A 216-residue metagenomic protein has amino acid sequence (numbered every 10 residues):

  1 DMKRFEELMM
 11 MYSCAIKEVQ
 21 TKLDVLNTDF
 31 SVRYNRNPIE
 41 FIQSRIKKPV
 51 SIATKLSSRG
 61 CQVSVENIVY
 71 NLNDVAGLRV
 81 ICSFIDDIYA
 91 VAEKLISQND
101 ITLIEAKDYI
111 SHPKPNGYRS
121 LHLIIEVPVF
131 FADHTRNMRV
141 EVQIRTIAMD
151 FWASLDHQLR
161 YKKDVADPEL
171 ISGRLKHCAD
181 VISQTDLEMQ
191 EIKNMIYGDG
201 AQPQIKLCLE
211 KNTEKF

Functional and structural regions predicted by a protein language model:
D1-I16, Q20-D29, V140-F216: An acidic, glycine-/histidine-flanked metal-binding catalytic module
M2-K3, T21, V32, R36 (+1 more regions): Nucleic-acid enzyme cleavage-core boundary/entry regions
L8, Y12, I16, P49 (+2 more regions): Generic alpha-helical secondary structure
I16, Q20, D24, A53 (+1 more regions): Generic solvent-exposed, charged/amphipathic alpha-helical segments that serve as macromolecular interface scaffolds
D29-F30, G60-C61, N99-I104: Short secondary-structure junctions
N35-A76: A glycine-rich, hydrophobic loop/mini-helix early in the fold
R59, V65, V75, I81 (+3 more regions): Surface-exposed peri-terminal alpha-helical interaction modules
V69, C82-M189: Long beta-strand-rich cores associated with HINT superfamily self-processing modules
